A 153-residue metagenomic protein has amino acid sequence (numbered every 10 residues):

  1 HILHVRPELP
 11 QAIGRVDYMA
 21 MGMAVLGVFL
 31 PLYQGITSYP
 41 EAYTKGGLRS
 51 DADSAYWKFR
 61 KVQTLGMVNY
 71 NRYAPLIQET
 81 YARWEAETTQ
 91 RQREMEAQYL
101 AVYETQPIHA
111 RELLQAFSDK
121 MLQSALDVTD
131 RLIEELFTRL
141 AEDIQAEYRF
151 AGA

Functional and structural regions predicted by a protein language model:
H1-A153: C-terminus-biased signal that marks the final domain/tail of proteins
